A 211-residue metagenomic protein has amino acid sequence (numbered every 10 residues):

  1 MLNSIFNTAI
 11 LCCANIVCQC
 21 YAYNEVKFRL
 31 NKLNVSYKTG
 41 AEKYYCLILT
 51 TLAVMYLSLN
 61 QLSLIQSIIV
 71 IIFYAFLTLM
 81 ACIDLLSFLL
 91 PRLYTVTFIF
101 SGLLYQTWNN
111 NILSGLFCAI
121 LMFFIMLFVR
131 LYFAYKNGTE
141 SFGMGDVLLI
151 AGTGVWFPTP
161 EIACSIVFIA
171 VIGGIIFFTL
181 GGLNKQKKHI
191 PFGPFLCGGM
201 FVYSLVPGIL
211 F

Functional and structural regions predicted by a protein language model:
M1-F211: A membrane-topology feature that recognizes alpha-helical transmembrane segments and their immediate juxtamembrane
